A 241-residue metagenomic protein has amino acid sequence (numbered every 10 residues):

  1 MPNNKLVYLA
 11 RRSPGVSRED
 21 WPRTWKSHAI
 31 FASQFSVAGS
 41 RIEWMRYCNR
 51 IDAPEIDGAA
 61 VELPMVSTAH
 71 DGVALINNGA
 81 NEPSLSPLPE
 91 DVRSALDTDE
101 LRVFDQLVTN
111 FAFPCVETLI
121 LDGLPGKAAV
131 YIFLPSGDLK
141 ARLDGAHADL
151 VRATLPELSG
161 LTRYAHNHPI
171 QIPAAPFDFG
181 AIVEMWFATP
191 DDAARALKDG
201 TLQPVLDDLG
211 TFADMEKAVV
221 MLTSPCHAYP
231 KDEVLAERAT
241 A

Functional and structural regions predicted by a protein language model:
M1-A241: Macromolecular interaction modules
